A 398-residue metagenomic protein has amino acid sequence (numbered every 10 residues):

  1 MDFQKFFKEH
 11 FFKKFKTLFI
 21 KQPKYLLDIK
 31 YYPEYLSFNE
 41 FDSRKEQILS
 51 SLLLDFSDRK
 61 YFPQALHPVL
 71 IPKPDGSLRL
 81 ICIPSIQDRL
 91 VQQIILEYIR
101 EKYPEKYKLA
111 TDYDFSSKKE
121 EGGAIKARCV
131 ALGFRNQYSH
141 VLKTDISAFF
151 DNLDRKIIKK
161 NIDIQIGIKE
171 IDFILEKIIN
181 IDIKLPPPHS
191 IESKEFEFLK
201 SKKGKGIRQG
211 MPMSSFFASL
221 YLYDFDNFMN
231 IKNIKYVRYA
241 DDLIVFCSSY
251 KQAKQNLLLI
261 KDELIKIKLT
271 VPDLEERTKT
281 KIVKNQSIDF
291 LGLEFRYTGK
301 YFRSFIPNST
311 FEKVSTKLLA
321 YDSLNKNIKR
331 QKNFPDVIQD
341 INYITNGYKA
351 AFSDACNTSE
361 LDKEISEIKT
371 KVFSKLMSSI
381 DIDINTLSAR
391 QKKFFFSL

Functional and structural regions predicted by a protein language model:
M1-S51, A389-L398: Non-catalytic, polymerase-adjacent accessory regions of viral genome-replication enzymes
E9, Q92, L96-D154: Active-site-proximal segment of RNA-dependent polymerases
K45-G76: Active-site-flanking structural segment that lines cofactor/substrate pockets
L78-K108, K202-I231: Conserved pre-motif C helix in the palm subdomain of viral-like polymerases
Q93, K194, F198, N227 (+1 more regions): Right-hand nucleic-acid polymerase module
G133-A240, I244-E263, S287, D354 (+1 more regions): Conserved polymerase palm-domain catalytic core
F173, K235-R238, V245-L324: Polymerase palm active-site segment centered on the conserved acidic dipeptide of motif C
